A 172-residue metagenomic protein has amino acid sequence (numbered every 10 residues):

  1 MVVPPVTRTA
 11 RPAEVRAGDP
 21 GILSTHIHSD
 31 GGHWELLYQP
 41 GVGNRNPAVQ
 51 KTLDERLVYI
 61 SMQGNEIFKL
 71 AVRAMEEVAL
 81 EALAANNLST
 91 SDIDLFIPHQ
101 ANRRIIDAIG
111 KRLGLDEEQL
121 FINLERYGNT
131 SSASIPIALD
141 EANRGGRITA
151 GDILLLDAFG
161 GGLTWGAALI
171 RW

Functional and structural regions predicted by a protein language model:
M1-K69, R73, E77, F159 (+1 more regions): Condensing-enzyme catalytic core mediating Claisen C-C bond formation in acyl metabolism
V72, E76-A79, L83, D94-W172: Claisen-condensing/thiolase-fold acyl-transfer catalytic domains that form or cleave C-C bonds in fatty acid
N87-D92: Short, surface-exposed connector motifs at secondary-structure boundaries
